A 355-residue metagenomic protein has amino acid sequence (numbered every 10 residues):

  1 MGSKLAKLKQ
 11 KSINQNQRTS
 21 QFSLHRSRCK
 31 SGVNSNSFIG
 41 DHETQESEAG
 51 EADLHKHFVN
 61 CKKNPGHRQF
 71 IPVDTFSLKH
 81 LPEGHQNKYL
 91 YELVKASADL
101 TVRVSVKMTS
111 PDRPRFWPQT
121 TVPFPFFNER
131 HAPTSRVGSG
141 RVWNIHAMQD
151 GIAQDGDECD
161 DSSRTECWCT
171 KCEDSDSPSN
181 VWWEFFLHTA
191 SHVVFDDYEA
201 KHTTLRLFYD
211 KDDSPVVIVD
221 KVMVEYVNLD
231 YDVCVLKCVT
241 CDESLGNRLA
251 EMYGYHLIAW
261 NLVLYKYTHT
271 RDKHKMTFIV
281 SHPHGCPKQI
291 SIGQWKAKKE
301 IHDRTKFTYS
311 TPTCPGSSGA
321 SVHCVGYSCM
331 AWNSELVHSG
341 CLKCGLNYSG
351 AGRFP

Functional and structural regions predicted by a protein language model:
M1-P355: Terminal presequence/propeptide segments associated with secretion/organelle targeting and zymogen/polyprotein
